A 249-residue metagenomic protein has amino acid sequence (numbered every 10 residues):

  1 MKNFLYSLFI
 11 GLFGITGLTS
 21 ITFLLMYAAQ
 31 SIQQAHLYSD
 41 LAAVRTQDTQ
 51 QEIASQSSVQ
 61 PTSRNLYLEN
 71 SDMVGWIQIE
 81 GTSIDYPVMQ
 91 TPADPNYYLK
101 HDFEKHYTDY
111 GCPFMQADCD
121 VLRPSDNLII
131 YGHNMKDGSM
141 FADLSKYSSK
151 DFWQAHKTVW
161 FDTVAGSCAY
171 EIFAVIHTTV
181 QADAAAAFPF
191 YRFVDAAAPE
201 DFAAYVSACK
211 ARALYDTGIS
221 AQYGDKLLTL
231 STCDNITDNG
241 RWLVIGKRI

Functional and structural regions predicted by a protein language model:
M1-N3: N-terminal Lys/Arg-rich, disordered targeting/topogenic segments
S7-Y27: Hydrophobic membrane-insertion alpha-helices, especially the h-region of bacterial N-terminal signal peptides
S20-I249: Solvent-exposed, non-transmembrane regions of membrane-associated and secreted proteins
